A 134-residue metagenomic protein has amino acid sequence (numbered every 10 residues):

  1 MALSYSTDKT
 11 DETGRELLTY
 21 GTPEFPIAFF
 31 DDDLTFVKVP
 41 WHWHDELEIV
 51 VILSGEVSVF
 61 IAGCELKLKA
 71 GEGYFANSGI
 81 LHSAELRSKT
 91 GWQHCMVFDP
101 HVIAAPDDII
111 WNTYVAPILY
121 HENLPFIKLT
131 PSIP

Functional and structural regions predicted by a protein language model:
M1-K69, G73, N112, F126: Generic protein-terminus/edge-of-domain signal
A2-E12, E16-F25, I80-P134: A hydrophobic/aromatic-rich effector-binding and dimerization subdomain of bacterial HTH-type transcriptional regulators
